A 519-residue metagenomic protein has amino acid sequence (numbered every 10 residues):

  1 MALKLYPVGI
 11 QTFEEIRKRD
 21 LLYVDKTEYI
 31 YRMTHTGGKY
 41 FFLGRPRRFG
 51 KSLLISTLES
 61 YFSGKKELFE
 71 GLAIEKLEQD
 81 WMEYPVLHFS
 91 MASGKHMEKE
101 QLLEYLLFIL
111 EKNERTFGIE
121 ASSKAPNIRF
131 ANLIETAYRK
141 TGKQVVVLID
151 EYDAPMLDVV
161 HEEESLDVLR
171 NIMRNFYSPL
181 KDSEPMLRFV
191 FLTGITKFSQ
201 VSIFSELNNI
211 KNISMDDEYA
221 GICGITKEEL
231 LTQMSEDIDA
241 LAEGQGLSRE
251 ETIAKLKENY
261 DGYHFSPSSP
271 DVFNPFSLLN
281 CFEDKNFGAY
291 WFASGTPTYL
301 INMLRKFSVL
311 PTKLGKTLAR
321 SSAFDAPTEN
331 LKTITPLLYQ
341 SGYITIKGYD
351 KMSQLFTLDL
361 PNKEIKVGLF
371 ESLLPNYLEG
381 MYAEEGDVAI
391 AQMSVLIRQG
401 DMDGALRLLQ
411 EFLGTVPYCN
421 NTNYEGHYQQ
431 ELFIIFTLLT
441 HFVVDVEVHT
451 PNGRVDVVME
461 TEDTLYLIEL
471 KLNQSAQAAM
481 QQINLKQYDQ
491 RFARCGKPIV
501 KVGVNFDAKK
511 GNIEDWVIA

Functional and structural regions predicted by a protein language model:
M1-Y424, T440: Phosphate-binding site recognition
T136-T141, I435-D463: Active-site metal-binding core of divalent-cation-utilizing nuclease and nuclease-like domains
V146, T464-Y466, V500: Structural motif
D167-N171, L472-D489: Mg2+/Mn2+-dependent nuclease catalytic core
F176-S183, P336-I344, F433-T437, Q482-V502: Metal-dependent nuclease catalytic cores in nucleic-acid-processing enzymes, especially RNase H-like/related
L432, V455-L472, K486: Conserved catalytic cores of phosphodiester-cleaving nucleases, focusing on short active-site segments
R491, C495-A519: Domain-level recognition of nuclease-like catalytic cores that cleave nucleotide substrates
